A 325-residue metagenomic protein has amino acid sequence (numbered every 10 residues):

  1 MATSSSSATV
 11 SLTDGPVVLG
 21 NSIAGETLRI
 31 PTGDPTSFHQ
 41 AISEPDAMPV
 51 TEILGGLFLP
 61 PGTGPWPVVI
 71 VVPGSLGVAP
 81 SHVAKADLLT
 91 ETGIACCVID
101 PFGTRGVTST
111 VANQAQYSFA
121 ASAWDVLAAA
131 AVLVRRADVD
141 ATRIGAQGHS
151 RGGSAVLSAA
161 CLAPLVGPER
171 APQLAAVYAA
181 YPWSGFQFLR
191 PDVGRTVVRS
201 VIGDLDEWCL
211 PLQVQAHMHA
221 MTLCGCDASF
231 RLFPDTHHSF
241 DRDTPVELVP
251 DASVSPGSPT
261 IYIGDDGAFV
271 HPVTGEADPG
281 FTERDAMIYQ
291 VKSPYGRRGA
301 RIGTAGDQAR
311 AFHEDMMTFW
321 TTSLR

Functional and structural regions predicted by a protein language model:
S6-G64: N-terminal cap/lid segment of alpha/beta-hydrolase-fold proteins
L59-W66, V71-S109, F186-Q187, L205-P211: Short substrate-entry loop that stabilizes the transition state in hydrolases
S81, Q114-A137, S158: Alpha/beta-hydrolase active-site loop
E91-T92, R136, C224: Conserved dinucleotide-binding and phosphotransfer motif residues
V134, G153-P168: Short glycine-enriched nucleophile-adjacent loop and the immediately C-terminal alpha-helix near the catalytic center
V139-S150: Alpha/beta-hydrolase fold nucleophile elbow
E169-D235: The feature captures the conserved acid-bearing segment of alpha/beta-hydrolase catalytic domains
L223-A228, P234-R325: Alpha/beta-hydrolase-fold serine-hydrolase catalytic core, especially in secreted/extracellular enzymes
